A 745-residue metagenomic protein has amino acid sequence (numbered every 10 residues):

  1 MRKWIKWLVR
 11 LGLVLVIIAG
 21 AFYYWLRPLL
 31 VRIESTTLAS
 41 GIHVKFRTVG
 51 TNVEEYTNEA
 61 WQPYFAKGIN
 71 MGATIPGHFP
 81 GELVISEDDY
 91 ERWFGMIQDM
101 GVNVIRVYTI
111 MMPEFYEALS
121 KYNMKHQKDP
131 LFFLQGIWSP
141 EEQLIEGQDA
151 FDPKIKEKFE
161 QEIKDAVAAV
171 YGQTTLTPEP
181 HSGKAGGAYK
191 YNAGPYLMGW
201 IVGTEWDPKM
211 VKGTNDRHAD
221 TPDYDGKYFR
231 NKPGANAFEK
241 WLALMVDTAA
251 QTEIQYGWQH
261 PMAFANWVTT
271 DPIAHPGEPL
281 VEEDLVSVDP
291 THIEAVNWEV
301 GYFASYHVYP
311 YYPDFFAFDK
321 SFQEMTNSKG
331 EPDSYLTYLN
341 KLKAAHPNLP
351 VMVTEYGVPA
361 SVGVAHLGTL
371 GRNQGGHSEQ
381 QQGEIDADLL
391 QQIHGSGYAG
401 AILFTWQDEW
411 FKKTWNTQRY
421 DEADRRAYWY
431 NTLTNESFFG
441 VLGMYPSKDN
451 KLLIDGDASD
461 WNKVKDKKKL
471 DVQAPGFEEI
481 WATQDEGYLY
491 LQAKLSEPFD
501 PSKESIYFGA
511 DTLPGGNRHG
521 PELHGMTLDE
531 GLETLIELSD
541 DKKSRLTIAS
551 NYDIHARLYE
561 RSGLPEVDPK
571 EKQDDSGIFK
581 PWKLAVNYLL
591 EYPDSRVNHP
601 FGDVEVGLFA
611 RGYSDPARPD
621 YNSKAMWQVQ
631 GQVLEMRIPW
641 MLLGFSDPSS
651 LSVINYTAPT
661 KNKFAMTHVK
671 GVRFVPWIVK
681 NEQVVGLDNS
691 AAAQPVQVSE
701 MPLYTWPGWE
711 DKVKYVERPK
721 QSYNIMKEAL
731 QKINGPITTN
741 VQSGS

Functional and structural regions predicted by a protein language model:
L30-M124: Active-site-adjacent substrate/metal-binding segments within catalytic domains of carbohydrate-active enzymes
S86-F159, K164-D165, M245-W258, A263 (+1 more regions): Aromatic-lined substrate-binding rim segments of carbohydrate-active enzymes
P140, I145, D149-D152, E162-N236 (+1 more regions): Active-site groove signature of glycoside hydrolases
G257, M262, H275-E278, E282-T369: Glycoside hydrolase catalytic-domain groove-lining segments
L367-G371, G376, Q381, Q392-K469 (+2 more regions): Aromatic-rich peripheral "rim/lid" segments of glycoside hydrolase catalytic domains that contact and position glycan
G456, Y488-S496, Q632-W640: Short, well-ordered beta-strand segments enriched in hydrophobic/aromatic residues
L470-Y592, I654-N681: Surface-exposed, glycine/proline- and aromatic-rich loop segments on solvent-exposed faces across compartments
D511-T534, G644-S745: Acidic/polar low-complexity flexible segments
